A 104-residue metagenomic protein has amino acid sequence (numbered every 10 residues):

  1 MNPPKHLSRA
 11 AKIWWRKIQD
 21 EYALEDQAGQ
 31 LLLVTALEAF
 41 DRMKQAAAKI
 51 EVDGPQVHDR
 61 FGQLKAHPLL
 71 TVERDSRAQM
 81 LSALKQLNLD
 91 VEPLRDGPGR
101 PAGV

Functional and structural regions predicted by a protein language model:
M1-T71, Q86, R95, A102-V104: Extended, surface-exposed interaction regions
S76, L81-V91: C-terminal structural segments of small proteins and small subunits
